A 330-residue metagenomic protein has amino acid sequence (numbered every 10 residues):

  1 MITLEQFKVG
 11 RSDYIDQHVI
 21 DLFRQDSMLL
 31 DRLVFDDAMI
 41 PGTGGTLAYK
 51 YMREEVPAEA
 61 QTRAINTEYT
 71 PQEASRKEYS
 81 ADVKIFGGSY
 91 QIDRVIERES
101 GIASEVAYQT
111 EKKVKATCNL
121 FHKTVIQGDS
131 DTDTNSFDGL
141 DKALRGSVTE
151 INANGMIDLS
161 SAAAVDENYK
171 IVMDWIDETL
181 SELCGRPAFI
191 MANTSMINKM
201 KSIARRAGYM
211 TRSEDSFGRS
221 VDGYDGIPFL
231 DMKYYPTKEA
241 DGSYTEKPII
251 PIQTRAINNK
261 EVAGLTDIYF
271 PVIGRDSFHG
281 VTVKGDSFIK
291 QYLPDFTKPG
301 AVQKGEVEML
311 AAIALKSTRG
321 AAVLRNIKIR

Functional and structural regions predicted by a protein language model:
M1-E246, T254-R330: Flexible, glycine/threonine- and acidic-rich loop/arm segments that mediate assembly and lattice contacts in viral
